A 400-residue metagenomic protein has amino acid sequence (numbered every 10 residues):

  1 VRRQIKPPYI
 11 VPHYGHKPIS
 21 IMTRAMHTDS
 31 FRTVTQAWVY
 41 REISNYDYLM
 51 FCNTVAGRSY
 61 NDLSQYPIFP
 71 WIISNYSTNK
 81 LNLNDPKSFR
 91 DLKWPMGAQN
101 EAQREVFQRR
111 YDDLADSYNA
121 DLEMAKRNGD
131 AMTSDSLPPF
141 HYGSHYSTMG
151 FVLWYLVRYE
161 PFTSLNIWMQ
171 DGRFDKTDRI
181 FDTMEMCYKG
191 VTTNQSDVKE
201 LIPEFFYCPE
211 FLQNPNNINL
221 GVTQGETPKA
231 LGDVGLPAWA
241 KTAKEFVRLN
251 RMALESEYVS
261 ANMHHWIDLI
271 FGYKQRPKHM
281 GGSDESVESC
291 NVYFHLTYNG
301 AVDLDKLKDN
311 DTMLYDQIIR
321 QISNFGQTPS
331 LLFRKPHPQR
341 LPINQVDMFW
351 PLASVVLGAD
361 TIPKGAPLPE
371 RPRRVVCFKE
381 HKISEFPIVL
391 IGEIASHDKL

Functional and structural regions predicted by a protein language model:
V1-S20: Eukaryotic regulatory low-complexity N-terminal regions enriched in Ser/Thr, Pro, acidic
I10, M22, R41, Y111 (+5 more regions): Extended hydrophobic/Leu-rich segments
I21-L357, T361: Long, non-catalytic protein-protein interaction scaffolds
P329-L400: WD40-repeat beta-propeller superdomains and closely related acidic/aromatic-rich repeat-like regions
